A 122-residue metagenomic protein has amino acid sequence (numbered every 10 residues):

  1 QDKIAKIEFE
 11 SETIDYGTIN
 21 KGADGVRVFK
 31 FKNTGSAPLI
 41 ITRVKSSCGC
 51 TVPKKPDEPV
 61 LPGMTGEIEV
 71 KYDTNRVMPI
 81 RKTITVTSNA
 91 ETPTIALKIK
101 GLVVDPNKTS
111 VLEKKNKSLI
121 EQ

Functional and structural regions predicted by a protein language model:
Q1-A23, E91-Q122: Long, low-complexity ectodomains and other extracytoplasmic segments of secretory-pathway proteins
E12, K21-V28, N75-T83: Short, solvent-exposed loop/turn segments enriched in Ser/Thr/Gly
I14, M64-V70: Short strand-edge motifs at loop-to-beta-strand transitions and within beta-strands of extracellular beta-rich domains
G17-G22, L61, Y72-D73: Short, solvent-exposed beta-strand/turn "edge" segments of beta-rich domains on protein surfaces
F31-G35: Asparagine-centered strand-capping/turn motif at beta-strand->loop junctions
S36-P62: Surface-exposed binding patches on compact interaction domains or structured appendages
I68-K71, R81-T85: Ligand-binding face of N-terminal immunoglobulin V-set domains in extracellular IgSF glycoproteins
D73, T87-E91: Beta-strand-rich extracellular modules
